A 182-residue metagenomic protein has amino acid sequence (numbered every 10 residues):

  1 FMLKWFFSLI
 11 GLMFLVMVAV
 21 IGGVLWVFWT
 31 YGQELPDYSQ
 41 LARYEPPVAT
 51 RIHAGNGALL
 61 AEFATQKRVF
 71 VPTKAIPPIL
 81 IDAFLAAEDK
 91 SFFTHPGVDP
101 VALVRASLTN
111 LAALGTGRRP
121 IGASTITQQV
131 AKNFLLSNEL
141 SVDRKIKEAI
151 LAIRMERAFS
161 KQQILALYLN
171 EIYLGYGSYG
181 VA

Functional and structural regions predicted by a protein language model:
M2-A182: Juxtamembrane regions of bacterial inner-membrane/periplasmic proteins, predominantly the peptidoglycan biogenesis
